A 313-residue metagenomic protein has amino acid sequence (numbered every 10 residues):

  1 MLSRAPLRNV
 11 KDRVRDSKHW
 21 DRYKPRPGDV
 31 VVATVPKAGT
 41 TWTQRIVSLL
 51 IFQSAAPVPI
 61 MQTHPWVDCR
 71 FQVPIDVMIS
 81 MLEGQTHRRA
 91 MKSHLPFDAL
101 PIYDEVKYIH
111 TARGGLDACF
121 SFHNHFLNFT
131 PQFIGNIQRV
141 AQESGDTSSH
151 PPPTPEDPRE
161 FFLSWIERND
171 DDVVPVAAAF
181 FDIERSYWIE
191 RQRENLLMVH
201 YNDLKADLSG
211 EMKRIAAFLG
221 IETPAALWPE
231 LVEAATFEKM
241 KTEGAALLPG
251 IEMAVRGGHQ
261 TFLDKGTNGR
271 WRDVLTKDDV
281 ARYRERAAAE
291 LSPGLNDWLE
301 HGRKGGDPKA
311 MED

Functional and structural regions predicted by a protein language model:
M1-V199, L247, A254-G257, T261-D313: PAPS-dependent sulfotransferase catalytic domain
T41-Q53, M198-T223, L231, K239 (+1 more regions): PAPS/PAP-binding and catalytic site of the sulfotransferase fold
V58-M61, T223-E230: A short coil-to-beta-strand element that immediately follows conserved catalytic motifs
L116-C119, K205, M212-K213, P229 (+1 more regions): Generic structural signal for individual residues within well-ordered alpha-helical segments across diverse proteins
R159-W165, L219-I221, T236: Conserved C-terminal subdomain of P-loop nucleotide-binding cores
A234-G258: Short acidic/His-enriched helical or mixed secondary-structure segments at domain edges of catalytic enzymes and some
